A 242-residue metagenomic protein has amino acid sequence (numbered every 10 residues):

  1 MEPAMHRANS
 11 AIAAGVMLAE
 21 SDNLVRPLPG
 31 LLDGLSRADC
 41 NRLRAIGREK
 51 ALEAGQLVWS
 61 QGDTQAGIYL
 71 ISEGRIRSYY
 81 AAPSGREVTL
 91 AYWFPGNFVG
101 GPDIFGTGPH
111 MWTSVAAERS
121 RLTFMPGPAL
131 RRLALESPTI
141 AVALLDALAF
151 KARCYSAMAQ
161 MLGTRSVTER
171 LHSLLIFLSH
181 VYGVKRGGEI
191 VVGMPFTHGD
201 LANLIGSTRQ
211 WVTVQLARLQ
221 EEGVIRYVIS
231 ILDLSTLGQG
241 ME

Functional and structural regions predicted by a protein language model:
E2-A54, V99, D103-F105: Cyclic nucleotide-binding regulatory module and flanking cytosolic helices
L31, Q56-R119: Cyclic nucleotide-binding regulatory domains
D39, A91-R153, A157: Cyclic-nucleotide recognition modules
I68, L90, L122-T123, G193 (+1 more regions): A residue-level structural signature of the nucleotidyltransferase/glycosyltransferase Rossmann-like core
L135-G206: Polybasic "coupling" helices that flank or enter modular domains
H180-E242: Phosphate-/nucleic-acid-contacting segments
